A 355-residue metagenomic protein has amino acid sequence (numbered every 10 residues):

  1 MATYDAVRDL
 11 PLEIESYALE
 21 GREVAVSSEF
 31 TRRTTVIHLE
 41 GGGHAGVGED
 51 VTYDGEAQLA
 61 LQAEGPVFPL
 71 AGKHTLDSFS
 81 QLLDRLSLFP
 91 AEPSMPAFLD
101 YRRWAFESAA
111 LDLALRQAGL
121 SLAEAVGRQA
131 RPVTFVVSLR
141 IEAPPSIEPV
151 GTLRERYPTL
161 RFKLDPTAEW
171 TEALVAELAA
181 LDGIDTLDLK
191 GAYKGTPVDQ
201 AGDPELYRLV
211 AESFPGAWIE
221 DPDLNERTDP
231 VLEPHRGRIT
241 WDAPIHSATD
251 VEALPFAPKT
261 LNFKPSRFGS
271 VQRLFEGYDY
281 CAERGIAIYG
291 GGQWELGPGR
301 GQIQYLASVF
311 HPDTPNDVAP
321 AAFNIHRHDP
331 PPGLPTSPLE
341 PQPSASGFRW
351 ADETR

Functional and structural regions predicted by a protein language model:
M1-Q58: Structured beta-strand/loop patches that form or line metal/cofactor-binding pockets in enzymes
T34-V36, P132-T134, T260: Broad gene-expression machinery/nucleic-acid interaction feature
E40-A118: Metal- or metallocofactor-binding catalytic centers and their adjacent structured scaffolds across diverse enzyme
G41, Y53, W294-L296, A322: Glycine-rich beta-alpha junction loops
F98-L224: Active-site-facing alpha/beta catalytic cores
L120, I286, P312: Short glycine/serine/threonine/alanine-rich loop segments
W170-Q293, G297-A307, N316-D317, N324-G333: Catalytic core of soluble alpha/beta enzymes
N324-R355: C-terminal extensions of enzymes
